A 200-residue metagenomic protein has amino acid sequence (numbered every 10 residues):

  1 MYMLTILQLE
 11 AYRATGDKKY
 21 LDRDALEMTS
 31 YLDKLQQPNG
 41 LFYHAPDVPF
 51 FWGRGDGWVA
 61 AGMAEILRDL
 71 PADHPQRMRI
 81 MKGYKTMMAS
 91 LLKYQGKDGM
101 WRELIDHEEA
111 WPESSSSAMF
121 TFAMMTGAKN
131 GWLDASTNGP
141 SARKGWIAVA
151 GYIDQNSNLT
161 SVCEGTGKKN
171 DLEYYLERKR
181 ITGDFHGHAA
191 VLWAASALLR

Functional and structural regions predicted by a protein language model:
M1, Y43-A61, A72, Q76 (+3 more regions): Solvent-exposed loop and edge beta-strand segments that line ligand/cofactor-binding and catalytic clefts
M3, R23, W58, G83-T86 (+3 more regions): Charged catalytic carboxylate motif
M3-D17, A60-Q76, M119-L133, A190-R200: Well-ordered alpha-helical scaffold segments within catalytic/enzyme domains
L9-E10, K18-A64: Loop-centered beta-sheet repeat module
K18-L41, M81-G99, S141-N158: Long, well-ordered core segments of solenoidal/helical folds
E27, G62, I66, I80-G83 (+6 more regions): Alpha-helical packing segments of well-folded alpha/beta enzyme cores
Q76-I80, S136-N138: Short, hydrophobic/charged alpha-helical patches characteristic of ARM/HEAT alpha-solenoid repeats and analogous
H107, W111-P112, S116-R200: CBM-like carbohydrate-recognition segments
